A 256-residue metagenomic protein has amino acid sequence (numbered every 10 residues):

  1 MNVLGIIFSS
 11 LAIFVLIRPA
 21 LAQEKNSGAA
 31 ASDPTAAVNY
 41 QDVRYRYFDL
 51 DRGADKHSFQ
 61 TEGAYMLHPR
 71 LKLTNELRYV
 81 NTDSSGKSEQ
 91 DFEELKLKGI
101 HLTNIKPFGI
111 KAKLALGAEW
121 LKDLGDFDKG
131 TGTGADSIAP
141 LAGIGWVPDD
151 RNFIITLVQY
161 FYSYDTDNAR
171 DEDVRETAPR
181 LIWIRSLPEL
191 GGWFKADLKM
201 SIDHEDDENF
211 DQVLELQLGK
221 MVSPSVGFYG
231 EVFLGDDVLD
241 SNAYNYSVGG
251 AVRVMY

Functional and structural regions predicted by a protein language model:
M1-S32: Cleavable N-terminal export/targeting peptides
A22-D165, A169-Y256: Transmembrane beta-barrel domains of Gram-negative outer membranes and organellar outer membranes
